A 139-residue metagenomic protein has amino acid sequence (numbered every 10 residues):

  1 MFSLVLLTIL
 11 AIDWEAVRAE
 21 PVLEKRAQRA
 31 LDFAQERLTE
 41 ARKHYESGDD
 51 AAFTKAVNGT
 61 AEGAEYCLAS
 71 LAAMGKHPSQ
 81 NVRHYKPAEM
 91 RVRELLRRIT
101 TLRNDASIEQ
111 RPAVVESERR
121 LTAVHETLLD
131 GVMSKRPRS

Functional and structural regions predicted by a protein language model:
M1-A11: Sec-dependent N-terminal signal peptides of Gram-negative exported proteins
I9-S139: Long, charged/polar, soluble alpha-helical segments
